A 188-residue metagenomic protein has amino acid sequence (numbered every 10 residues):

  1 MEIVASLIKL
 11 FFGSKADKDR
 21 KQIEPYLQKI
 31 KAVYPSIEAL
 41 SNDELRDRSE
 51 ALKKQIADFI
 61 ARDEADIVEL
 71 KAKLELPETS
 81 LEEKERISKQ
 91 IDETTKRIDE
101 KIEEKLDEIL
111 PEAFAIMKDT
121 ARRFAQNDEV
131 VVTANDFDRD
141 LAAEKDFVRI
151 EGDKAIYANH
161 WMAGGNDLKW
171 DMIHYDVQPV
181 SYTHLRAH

Functional and structural regions predicted by a protein language model:
M1-V177: Helicase-associated low-complexity/disordered flanking segments
T183-H188: Conserved small/polar residues in nucleotide/adenosyl-binding loops
